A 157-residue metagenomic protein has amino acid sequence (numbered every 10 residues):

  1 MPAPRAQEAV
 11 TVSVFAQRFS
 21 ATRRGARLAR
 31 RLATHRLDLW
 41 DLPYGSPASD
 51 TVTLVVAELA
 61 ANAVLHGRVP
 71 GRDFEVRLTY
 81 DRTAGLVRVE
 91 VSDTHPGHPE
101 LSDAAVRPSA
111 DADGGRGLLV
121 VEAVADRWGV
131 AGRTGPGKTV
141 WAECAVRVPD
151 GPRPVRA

Functional and structural regions predicted by a protein language model:
M1-A16, S20, V64-A157: Conserved beta-strand-loop-beta-strand hairpin that lines the nucleotide-binding pocket of ATP/GTP-utilizing enzymes
R18-R23, G45: Short, N-terminal intrinsically disordered low-complexity segments that are rich in Pro/Gly and polar/charged residues
H35-A57, A110: Conserved short strand/loop->alpha-helix "switch" segment adjacent to the catalytic nucleotide/phosphoryl-transfer site
A61: Short alpha-helix lining the ATP-binding pocket of the histidine-kinase-like ATPase
